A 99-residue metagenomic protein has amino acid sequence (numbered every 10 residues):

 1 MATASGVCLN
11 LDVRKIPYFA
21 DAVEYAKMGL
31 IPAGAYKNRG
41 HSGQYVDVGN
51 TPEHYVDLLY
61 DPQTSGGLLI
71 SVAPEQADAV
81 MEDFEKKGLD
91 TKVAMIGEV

Functional and structural regions predicted by a protein language model:
M1-V99: Glycine-/charge-enriched secondary-structure boundary and capping motifs
